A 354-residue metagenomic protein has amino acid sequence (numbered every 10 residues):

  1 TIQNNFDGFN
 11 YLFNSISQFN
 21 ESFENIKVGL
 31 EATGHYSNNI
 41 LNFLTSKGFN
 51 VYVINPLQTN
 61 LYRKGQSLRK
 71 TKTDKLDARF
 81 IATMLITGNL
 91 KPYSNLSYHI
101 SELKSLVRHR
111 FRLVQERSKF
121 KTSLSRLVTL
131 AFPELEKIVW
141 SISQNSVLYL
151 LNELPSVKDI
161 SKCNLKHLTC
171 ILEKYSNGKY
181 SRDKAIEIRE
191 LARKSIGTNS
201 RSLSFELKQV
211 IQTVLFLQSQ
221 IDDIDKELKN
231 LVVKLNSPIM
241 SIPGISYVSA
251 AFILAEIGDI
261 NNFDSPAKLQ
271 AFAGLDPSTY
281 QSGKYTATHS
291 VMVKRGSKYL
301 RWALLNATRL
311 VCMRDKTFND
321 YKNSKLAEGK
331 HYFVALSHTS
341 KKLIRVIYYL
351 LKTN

Functional and structural regions predicted by a protein language model:
T1-N354: A detector of single, family-specific signature residues that are central to catalytic or substrate-handling motifs
